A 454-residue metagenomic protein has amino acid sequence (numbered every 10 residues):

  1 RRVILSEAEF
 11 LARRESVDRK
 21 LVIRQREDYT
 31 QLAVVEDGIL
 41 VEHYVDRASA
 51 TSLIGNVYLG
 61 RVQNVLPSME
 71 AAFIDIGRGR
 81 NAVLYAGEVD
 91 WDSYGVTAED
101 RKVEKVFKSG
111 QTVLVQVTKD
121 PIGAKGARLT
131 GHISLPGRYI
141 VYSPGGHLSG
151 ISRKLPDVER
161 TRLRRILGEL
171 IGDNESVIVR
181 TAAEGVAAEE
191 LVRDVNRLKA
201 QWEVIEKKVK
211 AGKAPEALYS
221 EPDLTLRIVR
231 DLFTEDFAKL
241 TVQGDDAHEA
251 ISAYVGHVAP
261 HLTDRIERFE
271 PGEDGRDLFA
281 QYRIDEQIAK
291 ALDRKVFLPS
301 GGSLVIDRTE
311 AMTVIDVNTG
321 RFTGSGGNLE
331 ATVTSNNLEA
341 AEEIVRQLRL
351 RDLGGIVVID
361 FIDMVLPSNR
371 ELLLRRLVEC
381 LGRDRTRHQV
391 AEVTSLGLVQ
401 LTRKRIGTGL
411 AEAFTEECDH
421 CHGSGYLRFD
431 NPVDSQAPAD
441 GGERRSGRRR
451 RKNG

Functional and structural regions predicted by a protein language model:
R1-G454: DE-rich acidic low-complexity regions and acidic surface loops
